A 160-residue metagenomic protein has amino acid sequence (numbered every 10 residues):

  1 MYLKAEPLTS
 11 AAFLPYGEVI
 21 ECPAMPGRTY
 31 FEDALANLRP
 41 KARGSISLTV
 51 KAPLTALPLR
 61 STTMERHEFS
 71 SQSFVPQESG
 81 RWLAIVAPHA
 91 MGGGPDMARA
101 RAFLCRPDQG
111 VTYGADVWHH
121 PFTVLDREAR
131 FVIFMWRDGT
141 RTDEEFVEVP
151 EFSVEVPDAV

Functional and structural regions predicted by a protein language model:
M1-A102, M135-T142, V147-E148, S153-V160: Non-catalytic, conserved peripheral segments adjacent to functional cores
G80-W82, R101, Q109, R127-R130: A short pocket-lining beta-strand/turn micro-motif at the edge of beta-sheets
L104-W118: Conserved metal-binding segment of the jelly-roll/cupin
T112, H119-V124, F146-E155: Low-complexity, flexible helical/coil segments
V117-E144: A short beta-strand-loop micro-motif that forms or neighbors metal/cofactor- and ligand-binding patches at active-site
